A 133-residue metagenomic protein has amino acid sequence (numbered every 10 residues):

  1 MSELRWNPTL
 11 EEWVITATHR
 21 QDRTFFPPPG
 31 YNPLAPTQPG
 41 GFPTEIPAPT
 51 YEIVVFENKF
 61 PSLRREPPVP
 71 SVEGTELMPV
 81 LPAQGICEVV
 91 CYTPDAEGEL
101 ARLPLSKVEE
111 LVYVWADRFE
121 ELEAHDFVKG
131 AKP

Functional and structural regions predicted by a protein language model:
M1-P133: Active-site microenvironments that recognize anionic phosphate/pyrophosphate groups
